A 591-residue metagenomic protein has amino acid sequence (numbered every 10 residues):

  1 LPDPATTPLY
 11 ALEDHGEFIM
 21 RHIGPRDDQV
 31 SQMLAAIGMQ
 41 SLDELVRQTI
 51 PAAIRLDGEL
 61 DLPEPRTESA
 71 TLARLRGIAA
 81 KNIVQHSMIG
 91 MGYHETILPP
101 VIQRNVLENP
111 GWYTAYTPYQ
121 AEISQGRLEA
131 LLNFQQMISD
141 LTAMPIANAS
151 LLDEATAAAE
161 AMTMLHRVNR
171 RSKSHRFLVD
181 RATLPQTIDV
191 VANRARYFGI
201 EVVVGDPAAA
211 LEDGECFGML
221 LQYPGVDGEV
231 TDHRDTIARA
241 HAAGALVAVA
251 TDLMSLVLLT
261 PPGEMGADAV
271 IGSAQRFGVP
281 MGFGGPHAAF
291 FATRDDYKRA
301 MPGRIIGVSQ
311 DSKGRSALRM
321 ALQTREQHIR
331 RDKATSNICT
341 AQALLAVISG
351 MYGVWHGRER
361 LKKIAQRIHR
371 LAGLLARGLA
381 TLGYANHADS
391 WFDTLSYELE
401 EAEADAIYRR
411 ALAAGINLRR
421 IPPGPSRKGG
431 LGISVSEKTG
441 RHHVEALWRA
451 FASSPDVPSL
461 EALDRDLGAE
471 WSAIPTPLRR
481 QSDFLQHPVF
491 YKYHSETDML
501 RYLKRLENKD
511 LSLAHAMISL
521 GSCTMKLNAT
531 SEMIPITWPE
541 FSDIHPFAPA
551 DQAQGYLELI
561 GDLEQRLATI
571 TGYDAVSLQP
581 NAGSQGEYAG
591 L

Functional and structural regions predicted by a protein language model:
L12, E359-A452, V457-R465, L500 (+2 more regions): Conserved C-terminal alpha-helix-loop-beta "cap" of PLP-dependent enzymes that closes/shapes the active-site mouth
L12-E13, N109-A121, M137-M144, S172-S174 (+8 more regions): Gly-rich Lys/Arg/Thr-decorated short loops/hinges at beta-loop-alpha junctions or inter-strand turns that position
R21, M33, T156-R319, L379-G383 (+7 more regions): Conserved PLP-enzyme active-site core in the AAT-like
R55-N133, S139, I329, I474-G561: N-terminal entrance/gating region of PLP-dependent enzymes' catalytic architecture
Y119-I123, D140-A159, L567-G590: Short loop-beta-helix segment that forms the pyridoxal 5′-phosphate
F277-G378, L382, N386-D389: Active-site C-terminal subdomain of aminotransferase-like
V279-A292, D296-Y297, A341-L345, S436-G440 (+2 more regions): Conserved phosphate/anionic-ligand binding catalytic regions in large, soluble enzymes, centered on
L318, Q323-H328, D332-G353, R360 (+4 more regions): Conserved catalytic alpha/beta cores of large enzymes that bind or transform nucleotide phosphates and polynucleotides
